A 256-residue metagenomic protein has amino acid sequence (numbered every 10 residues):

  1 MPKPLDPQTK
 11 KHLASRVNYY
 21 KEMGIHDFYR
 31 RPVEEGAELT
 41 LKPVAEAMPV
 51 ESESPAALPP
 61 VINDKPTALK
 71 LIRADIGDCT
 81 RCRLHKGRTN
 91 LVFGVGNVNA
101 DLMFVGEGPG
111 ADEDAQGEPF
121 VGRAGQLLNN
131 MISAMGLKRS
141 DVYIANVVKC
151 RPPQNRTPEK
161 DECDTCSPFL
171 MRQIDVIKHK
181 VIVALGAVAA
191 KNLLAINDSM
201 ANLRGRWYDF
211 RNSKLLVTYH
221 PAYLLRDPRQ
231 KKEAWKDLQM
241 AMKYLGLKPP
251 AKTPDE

Functional and structural regions predicted by a protein language model:
P2, K11, S15, Y19-E22 (+2 more regions): A polyanion-binding, active-site-adjacent surface
